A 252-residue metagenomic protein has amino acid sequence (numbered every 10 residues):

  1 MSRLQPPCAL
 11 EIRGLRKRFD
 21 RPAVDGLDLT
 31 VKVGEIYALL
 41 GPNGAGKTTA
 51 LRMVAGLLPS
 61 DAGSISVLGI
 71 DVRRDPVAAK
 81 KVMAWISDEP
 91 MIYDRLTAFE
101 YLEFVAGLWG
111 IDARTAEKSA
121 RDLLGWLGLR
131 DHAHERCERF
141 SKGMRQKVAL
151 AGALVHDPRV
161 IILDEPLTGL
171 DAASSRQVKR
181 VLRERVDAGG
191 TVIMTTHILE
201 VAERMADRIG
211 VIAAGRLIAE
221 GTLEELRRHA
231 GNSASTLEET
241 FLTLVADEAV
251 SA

Functional and structural regions predicted by a protein language model:
G63-R74, A78-A79: Conserved ABC transporter NBD signature motif
E103, G107, R114-H132: Conserved ABC ATPase "signature" region
D157: Conserved catalytic motifs of ABC-family nucleotide-binding domains
I161-E165: Catalytic Walker B motif of ABC-type/P-loop ATPase nucleotide-binding domains
S175-A188: Helical segment within the ABC ATPase nucleotide-binding domain
E220-G221: ABC ATPase "signature
